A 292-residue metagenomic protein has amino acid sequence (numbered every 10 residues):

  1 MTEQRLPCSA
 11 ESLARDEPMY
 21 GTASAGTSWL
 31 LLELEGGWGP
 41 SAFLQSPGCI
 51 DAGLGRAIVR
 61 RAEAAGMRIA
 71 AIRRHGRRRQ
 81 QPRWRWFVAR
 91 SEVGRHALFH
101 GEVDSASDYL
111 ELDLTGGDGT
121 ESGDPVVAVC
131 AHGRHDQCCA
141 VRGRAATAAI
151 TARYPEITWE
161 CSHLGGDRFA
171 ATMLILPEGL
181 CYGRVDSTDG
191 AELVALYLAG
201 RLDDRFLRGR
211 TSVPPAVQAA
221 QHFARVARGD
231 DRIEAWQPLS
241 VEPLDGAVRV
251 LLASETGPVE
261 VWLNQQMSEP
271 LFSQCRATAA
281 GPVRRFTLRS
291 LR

Functional and structural regions predicted by a protein language model:
M1-A149, R153-R292: Histidine/cysteine-enriched polar flanking segments
